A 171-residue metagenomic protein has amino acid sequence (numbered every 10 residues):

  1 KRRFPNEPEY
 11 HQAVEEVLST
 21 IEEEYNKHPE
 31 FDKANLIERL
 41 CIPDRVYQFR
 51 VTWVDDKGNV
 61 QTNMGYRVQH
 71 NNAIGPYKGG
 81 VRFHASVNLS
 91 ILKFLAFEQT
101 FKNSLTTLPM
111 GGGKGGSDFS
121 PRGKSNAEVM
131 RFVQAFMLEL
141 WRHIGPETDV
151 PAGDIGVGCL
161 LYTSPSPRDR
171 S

Functional and structural regions predicted by a protein language model:
K1-L161: Metallocofactor- and cofactor-centric catalytic cores in central/energy metabolism, strongly enriched
Y162-S171: Single conserved hydrophobic/aromatic residue that forms the stacking wall/gate of nucleotide- or nucleobase-binding
